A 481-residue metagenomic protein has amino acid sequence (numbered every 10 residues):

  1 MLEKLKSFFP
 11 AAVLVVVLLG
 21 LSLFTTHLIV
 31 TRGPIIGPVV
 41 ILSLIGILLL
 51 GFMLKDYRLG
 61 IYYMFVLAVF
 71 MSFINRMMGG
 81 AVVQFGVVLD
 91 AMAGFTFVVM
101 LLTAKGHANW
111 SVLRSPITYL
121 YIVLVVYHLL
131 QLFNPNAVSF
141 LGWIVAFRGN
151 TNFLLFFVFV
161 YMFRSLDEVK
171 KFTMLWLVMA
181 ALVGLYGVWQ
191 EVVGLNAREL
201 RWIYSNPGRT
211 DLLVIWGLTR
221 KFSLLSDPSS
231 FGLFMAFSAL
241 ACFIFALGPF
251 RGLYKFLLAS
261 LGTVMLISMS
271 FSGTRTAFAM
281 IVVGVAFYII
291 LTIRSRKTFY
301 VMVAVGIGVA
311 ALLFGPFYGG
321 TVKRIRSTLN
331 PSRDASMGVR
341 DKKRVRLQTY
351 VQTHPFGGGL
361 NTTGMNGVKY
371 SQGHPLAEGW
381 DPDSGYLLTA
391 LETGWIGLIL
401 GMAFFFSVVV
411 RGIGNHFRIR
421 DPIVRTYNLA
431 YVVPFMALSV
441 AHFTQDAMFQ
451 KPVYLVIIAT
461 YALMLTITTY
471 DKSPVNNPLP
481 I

Functional and structural regions predicted by a protein language model:
L5-K6, P10-A11, V17-L23, I45-G46 (+8 more regions): Alpha-helical transmembrane segments of multi-pass inner-membrane proteins
G20, F405, Y431-I481: Transmembrane alpha-helices of multi-pass inner-membrane enzymes
L42-K55, A93-G106, S238-P249, W395-I419: Hydrophobic, aromatic-rich transmembrane alpha-helices and their immediate juxtamembrane boundary segments
L48-N150, L438-S439, I481: N-terminal hydrophobic segments of proteins, predominantly signal-anchor/transmembrane helices of inner/organellar
L185, E191-L195, M269-S272, I289-P331 (+1 more regions): A membrane-periplasm/extracellular boundary helix in multi-pass inner-membrane enzymes that assemble envelope glycans
F222-S223, D227-S229, M265-S270, P355 (+2 more regions): A conserved mid-to-late transmembrane alpha helix and its immediate loop/hinge that forms the functional core
K255-L257, A286-I290, T393-A437: Hydrophobic transmembrane alpha-helices and their immediate junctions
G319, K323-T393, G414-I419: Long extracytoplasmic/lumenal interhelical loops at the membrane interface of multi-pass membrane proteins
